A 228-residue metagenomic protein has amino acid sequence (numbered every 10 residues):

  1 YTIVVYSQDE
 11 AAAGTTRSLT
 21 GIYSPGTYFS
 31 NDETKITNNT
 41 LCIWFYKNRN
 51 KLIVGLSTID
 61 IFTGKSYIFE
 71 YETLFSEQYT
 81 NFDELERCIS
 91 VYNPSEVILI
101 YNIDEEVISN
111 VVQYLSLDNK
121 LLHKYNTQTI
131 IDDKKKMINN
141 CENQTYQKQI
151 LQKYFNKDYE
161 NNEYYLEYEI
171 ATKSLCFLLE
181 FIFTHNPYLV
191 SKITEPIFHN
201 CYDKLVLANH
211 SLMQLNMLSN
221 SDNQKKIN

Functional and structural regions predicted by a protein language model:
Y1-N228: Charged catalytic and DNA/RNA-contacting regions of genome-maintenance and nucleic-acid-processing enzymes
